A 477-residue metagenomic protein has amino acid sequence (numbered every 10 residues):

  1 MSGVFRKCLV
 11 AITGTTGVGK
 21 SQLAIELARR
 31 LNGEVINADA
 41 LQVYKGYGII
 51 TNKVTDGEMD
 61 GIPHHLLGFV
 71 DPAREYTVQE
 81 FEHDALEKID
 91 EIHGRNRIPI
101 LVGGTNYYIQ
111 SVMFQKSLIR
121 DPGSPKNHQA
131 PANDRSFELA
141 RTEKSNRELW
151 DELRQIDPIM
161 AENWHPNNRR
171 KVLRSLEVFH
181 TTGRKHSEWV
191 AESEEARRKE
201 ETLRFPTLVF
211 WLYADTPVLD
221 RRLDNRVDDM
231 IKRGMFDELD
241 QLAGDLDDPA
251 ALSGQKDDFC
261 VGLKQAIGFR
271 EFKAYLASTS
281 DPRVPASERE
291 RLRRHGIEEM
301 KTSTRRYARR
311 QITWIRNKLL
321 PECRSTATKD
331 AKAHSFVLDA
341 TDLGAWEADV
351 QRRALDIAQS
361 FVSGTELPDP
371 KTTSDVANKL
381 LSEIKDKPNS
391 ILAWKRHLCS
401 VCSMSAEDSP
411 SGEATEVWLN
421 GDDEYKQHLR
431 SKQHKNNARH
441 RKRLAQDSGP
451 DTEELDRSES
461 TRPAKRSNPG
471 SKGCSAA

Functional and structural regions predicted by a protein language model:
S2-N32, R198-A477: Catalytic core of IPPT-family isopentenyl/dimethylallyl transferases that prenylate adenosine-containing substrates
G3-C8, S21-V102, N106-E152: N-terminal phosphate/diphosphate-binding loop that engages ATP/GTP or pyrophosphate donors across diverse enzyme folds
G19, G103, N167-R170, I267: A generic structural signal for residues located within well-ordered alpha-helices of large catalytic or ligand-binding
G48, T55-G94, K144-V190, D240-Q241 (+2 more regions): ATP-dependent small-molecule kinase phosphotransfer cores that center on conserved nucleotide phosphate-binding segments
G48-V54, M113-S117, H180, G244-D247 (+2 more regions): A generic structural signal for secondary-structure junctions that act as hinges or helix/strand caps at the edges
I62-P63, I119, K126-H128, A191 (+2 more regions): Short, charged/polar low-complexity linear motifs in solvent-exposed/disordered segments
V70-A73, T77, R141, W164 (+4 more regions): Pocket-edge positions in alpha/beta enzyme catalytic cores
N106-P249, Q255-K256: Long, charge-dense, solvent-exposed interaction surfaces that engage phosphate-rich ligands
